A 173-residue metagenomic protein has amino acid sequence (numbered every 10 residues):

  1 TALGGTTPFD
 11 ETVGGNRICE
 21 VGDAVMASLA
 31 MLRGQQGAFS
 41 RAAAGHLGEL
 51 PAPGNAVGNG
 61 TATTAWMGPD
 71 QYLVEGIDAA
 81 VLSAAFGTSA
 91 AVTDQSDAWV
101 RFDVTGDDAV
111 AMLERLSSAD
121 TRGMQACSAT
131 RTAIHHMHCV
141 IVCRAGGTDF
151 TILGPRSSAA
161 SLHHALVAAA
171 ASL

Functional and structural regions predicted by a protein language model:
T1-L173: Basic, glycine/lysine-rich polyanion-binding surfaces/domains
